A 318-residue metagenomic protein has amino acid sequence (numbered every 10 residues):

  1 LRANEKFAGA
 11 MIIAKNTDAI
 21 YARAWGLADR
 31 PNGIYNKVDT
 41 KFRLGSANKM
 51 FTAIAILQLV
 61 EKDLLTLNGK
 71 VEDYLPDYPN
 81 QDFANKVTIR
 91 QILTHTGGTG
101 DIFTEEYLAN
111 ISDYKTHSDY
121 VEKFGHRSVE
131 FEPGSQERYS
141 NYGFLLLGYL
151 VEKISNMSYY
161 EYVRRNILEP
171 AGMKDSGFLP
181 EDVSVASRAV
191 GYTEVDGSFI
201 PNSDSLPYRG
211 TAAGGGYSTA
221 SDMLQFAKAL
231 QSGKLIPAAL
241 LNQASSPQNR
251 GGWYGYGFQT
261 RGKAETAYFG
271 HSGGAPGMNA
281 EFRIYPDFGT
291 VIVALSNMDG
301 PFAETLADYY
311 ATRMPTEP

Functional and structural regions predicted by a protein language model:
L1-L44, L64-T66, H126, T266: Short, conserved catalytic-motif segment at the N-terminal edge
R2, V60-E61, V163: Alpha-helix C-terminal capping/helix-coil junction sites
K6-G9, I89-R90, K174, D287-V291: Loop/turn elements at helix/coil->beta-strand transitions in domains of secreted/extracellular proteins
M11, T17, W25, K41-N68 (+3 more regions): Active-site SXXK
W25, D29, D82-P276, A280-E281: Short, surface-exposed loop or secondary-structure junction motifs that flank catalytic or metal-binding residues
L67-D82, A171: Short, glycine/proline-biased beta-turn/loop segments that scaffold the active-site neighborhood
A264, M298-P318: Short, gly/Ser/Thr-rich active-site loops of penicillin-recognizing serine hydrolases
G270-H271, A280-M298: Short, well-ordered beta-strand elements
